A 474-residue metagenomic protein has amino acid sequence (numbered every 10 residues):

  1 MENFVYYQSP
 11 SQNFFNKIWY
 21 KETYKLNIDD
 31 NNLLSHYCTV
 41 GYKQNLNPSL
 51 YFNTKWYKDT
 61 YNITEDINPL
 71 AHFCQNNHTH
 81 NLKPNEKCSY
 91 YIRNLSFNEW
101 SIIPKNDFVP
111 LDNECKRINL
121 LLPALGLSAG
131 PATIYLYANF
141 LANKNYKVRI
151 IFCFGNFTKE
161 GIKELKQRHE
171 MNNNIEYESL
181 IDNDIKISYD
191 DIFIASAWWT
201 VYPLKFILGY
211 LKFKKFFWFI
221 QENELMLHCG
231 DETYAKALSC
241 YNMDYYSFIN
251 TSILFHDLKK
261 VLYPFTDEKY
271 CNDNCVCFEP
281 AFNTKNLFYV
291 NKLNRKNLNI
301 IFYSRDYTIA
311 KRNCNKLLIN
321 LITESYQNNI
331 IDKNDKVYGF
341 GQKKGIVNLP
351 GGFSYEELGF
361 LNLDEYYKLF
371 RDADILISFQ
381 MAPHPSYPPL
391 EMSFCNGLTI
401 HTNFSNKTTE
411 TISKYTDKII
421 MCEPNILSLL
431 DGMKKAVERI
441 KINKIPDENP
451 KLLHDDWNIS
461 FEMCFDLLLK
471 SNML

Functional and structural regions predicted by a protein language model:
M1-Y90: Charge-rich, low-complexity intrinsically disordered regions
N94-V109, F157-N242: Extended catalytic core of nucleotide-activated donor transferases of GT-like folds
T133, F255-F265, K269-G352: Conserved catalytic-core segment of nucleotide-activated headgroup transferases in glycan assembly
L180-I181, K343, S354-L369, P385: Conserved active-site histidine-acidic residue motif and adjacent donor-binding/catalytic loop of glycosyltransferases
D191, R371-H384: Acidic donor-binding loop of glycosyltransferase active sites
L398-F404: Short hydrophobic beta-strand element within catalytic cores of glycosyltransferases and related nucleotide-activated
T409-K435: Change "using UDP/GDP/dTDP sugars" to "using nucleotide sugars
E423-P424, E438-L474: A charged, aromatic-enriched C-terminal amphipathic alpha-helix characteristic of glycosyltransferases across folds
